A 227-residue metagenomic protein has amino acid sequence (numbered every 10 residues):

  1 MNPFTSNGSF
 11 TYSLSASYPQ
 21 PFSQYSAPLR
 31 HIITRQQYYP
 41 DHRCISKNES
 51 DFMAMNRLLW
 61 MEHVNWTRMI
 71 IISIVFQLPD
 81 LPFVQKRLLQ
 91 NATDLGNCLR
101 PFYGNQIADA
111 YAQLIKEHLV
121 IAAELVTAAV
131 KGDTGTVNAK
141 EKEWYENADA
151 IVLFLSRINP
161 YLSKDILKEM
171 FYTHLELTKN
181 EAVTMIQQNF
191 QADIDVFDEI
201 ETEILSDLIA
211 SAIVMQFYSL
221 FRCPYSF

Functional and structural regions predicted by a protein language model:
M1-Y39, F227: Acidic/polar low-complexity scaffolding segments in large eukaryotic proteins
G8, P19-S26, E49-M55, L59-I74 (+5 more regions): C-terminal amphipathic alpha-helix
H42-I45, I70-L81, G96-I107: Helix-loop segments that flank and shape redox-cofactor active sites
T67-I70, Q77-V84, I107-E117, A122: Early exported N-terminus immediately downstream of N-terminal targeting peptides
R87-D109, Q113-I115: A glycine-rich, hydrophobic loop/mini-helix early in the fold
G96-Y103, I107, A122-V130, V152-L155: Membrane-helix exit/interface motif
Y111, K116-L119, L125-W144: All-alpha RGS (Regulator of G-protein Signaling) helical domain and cognate RGS-like helical scaffolds
